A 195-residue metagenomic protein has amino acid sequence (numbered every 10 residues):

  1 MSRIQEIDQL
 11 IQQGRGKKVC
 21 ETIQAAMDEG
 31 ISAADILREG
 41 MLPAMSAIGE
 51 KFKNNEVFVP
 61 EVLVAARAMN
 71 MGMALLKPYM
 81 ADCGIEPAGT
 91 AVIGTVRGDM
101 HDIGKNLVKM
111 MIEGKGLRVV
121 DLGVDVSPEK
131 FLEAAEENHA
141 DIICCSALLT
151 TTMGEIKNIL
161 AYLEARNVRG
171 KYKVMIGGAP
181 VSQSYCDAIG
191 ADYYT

Functional and structural regions predicted by a protein language model:
M1-C83: Long amphipathic alpha-helical segments
N55, V62, K105, T152-I156: Alpha-helix N-cap/helix-start motif
M80-R97: Glycine/charge-rich, flexible interdomain linkers and switch-proximal surface loops that mediate coupling
E86, G104-N106, E113: Cytosolic, long alpha-helical scaffolding segments
V108-K115, V120-A191: Cofactor-cradling patches in redox/metallo enzymes
Y193-T195: Short acidic-hydrophobic, aromatic-tinged amphipathic segments that line or gate anion-handling sites
